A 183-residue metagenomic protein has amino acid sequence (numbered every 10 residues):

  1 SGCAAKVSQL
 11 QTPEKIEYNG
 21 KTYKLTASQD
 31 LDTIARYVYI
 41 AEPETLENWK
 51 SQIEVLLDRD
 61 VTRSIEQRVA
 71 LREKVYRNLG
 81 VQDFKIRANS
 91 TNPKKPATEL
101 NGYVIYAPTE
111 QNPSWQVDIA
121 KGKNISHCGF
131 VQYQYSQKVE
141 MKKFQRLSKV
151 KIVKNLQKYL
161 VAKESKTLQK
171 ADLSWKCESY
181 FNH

Functional and structural regions predicted by a protein language model:
V7-K24: Short N-terminal segments immediately surrounding and downstream of signal-peptide cleavage
K21-V61: Secretory pathway targeting signatures of secreted, lumenal, and periplasmic proteins
N48-L57, E99, S126-S136: Glycine-rich, often proline-containing surface loops adjacent to acidic residues and nearby aromatics that form
S51-N92: Mid-chain, structured segments of secreted extracytoplasmic proteins
N78-G122: Signature of long, low-cysteine stretches enriched in small and polar/charged residues
V81-A97, A162-H183: Short glycine-rich, low-complexity/disordered patches
Y103-Y180: Short, well-structured beta-strand
